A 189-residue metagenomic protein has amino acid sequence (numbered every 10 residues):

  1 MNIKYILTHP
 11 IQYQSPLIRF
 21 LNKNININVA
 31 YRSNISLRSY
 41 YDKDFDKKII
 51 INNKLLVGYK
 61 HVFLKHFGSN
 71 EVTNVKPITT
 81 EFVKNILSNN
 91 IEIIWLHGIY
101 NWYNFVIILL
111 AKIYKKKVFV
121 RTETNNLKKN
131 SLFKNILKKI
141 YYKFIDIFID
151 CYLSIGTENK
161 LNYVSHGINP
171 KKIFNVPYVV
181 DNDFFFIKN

Functional and structural regions predicted by a protein language model:
M1-F63, I86-N90: N-terminal subdomain of nucleotide-sugar transferases
N2-Y5, F82-Y103, K116-F119: Short N-terminal targeting/anchoring amphipathic segment
Q12-S15, W102-F105, K160-L161: Short, well-ordered alpha-helical microsegments
N53-T80, L96-H97: A short, charged, and often flexible helix/loop element on the N-terminal side of the glycosyltransferase catalytic
L96, L153-I155, N175: Short beta-strand scaffold positions
L96-W102, Y114-I136, F148-C151, N182: A short, histidine- and acid-enriched strand-loop-helix "catalytic/donor-clamping" loop that lines the nucleotide-sugar
E158, V179: Carbohydrate-associated surface elements
V164, V180-N189: Acidic anion/phosphate-binding donor-loop and adjacent secondary structure in glycosyltransferase catalytic cores
